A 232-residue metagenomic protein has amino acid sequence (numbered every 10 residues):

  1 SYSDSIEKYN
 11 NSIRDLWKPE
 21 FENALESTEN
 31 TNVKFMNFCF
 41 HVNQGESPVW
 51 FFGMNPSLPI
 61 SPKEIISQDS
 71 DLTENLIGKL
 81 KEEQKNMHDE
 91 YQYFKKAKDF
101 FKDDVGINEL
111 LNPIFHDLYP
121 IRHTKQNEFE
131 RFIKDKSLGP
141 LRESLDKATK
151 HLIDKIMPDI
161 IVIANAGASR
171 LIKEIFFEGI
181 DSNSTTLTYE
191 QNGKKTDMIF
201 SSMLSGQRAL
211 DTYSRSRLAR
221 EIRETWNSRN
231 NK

Functional and structural regions predicted by a protein language model:
S1-D89, A148-L152, Y189-Q191, S228-K232: Active-site and ligand/interface coordination hotspots across diverse enzymes and nucleic-acid-associated assemblies
S1-L16, D135-K147, S169-K232: C-terminal capping/extension of enzyme domains
S47-V49, V105-P113, Y189-I199: Beta-strand-turn-beta hairpins that frame and shape the catalytic cleft of phosphate-ester-processing enzymes
N55-P59, Y119-H123, A166-R170, M203-Q207: Short, solvent-exposed loop/turn segments at secondary-structure junctions
S61-E64, K125-E128, N165, R170-F176 (+1 more regions): A short acidic (Asp/Glu
L72-P120: Low-complexity, serine/threonine/proline-enriched polar segments
I114-E143: Charged, often glycine-rich, active-site loop that binds/positions anionic groups
T149-A166: Proline-aspartate-enriched helix->loop->beta-strand connector
